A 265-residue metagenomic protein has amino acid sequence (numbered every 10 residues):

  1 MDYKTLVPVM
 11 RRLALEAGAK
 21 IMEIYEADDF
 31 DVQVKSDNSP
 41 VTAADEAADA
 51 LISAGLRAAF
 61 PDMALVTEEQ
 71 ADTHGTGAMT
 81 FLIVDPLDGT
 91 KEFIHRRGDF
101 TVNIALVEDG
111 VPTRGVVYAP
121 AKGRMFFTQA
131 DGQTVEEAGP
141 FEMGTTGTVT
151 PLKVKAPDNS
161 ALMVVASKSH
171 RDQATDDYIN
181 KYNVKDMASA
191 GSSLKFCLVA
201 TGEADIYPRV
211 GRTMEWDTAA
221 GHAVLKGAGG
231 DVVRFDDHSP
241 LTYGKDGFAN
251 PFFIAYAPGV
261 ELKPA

Functional and structural regions predicted by a protein language model:
M1-L87, Q173, D177-K181, C197 (+2 more regions): N-terminal subdomain of lithium-sensitive/metallo-dependent phosphomonoesterases centered on the IMPase/IPPase/PAP
M1-R12, G18, D177-K181, F196-A265: Oxyanion/phosphate-interacting regions
I21, D45, L56, T90 (+5 more regions): Residue-level signal for inorganic ion chemistry
F30-V32, V41, L65, T134 (+3 more regions): Short clusters of hydrophobic/aromatic residues that line enzyme substrate/ligand-binding pockets
V66, K185-S189, V233: General small-molecule cofactor/ligand-binding pocket signal
T67, A166, R209-V210: Thr-Gly-centered strand-to-loop micro-motif
A78-V117: Glycine-rich active-site/cofactor-binding loop and its immediate structural neighborhood
A105-F196, G244-A265: Acidic beta-strand-loop-alpha-helix segment within the catalytic core of divalent metal-dependent phosphate-processing
